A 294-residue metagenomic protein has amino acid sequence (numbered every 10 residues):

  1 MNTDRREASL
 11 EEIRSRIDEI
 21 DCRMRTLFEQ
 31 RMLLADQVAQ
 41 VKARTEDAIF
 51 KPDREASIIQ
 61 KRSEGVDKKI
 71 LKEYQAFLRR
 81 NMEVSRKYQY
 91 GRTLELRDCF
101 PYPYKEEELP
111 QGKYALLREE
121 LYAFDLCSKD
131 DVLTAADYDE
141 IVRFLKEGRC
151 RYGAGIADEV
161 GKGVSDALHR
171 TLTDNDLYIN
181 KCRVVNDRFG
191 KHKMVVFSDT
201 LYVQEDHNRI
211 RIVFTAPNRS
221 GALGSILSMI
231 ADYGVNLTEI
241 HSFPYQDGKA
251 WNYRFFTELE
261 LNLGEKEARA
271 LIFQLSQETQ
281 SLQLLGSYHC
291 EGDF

Functional and structural regions predicted by a protein language model:
M1-F294: Domain-level signature for soluble enzymes in the chorismate/prephenate branch of the shikimate pathway
